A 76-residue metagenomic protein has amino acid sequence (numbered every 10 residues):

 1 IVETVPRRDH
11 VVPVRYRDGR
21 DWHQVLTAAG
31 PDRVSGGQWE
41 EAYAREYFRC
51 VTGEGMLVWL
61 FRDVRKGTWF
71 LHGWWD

Functional and structural regions predicted by a protein language model:
I1-D76: Non-catalytic peripheral regions of nucleotide-handling enzymes
